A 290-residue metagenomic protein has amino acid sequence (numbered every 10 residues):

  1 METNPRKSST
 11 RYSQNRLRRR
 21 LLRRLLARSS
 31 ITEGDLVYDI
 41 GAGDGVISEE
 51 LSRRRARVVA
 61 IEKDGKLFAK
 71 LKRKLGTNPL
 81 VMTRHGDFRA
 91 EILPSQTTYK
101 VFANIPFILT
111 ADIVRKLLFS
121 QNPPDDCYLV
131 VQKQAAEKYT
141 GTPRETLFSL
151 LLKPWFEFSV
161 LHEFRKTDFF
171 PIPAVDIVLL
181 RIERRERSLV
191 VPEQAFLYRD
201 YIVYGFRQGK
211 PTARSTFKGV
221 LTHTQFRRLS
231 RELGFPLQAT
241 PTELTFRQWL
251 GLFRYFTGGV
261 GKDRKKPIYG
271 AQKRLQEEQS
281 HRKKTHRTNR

Functional and structural regions predicted by a protein language model:
M1-V203, G251, G258, K262-R290: Catalytic cores of RNA-modifying enzymes
V178, I182-E186, V190-F256: An accessory alpha-helical subdomain
